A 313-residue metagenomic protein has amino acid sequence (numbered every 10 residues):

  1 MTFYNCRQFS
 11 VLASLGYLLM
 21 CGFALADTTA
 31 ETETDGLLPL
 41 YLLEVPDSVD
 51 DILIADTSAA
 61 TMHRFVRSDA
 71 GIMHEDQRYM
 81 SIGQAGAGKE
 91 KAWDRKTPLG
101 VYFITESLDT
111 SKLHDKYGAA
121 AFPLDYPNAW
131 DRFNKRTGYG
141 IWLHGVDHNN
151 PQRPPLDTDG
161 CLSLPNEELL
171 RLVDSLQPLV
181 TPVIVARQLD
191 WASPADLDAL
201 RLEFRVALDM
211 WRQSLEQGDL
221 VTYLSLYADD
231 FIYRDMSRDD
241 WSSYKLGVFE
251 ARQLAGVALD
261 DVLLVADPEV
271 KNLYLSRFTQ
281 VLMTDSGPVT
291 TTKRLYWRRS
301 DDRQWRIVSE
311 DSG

Functional and structural regions predicted by a protein language model:
S10-G22: Bacterial N-terminal signal peptides
A24-A26, A30: Boundary at the C-terminal end of the N-terminal hydrophobic targeting segment
E33-G140, P151: Gly/Pro-biased beta-strand-loop elements
D94-L99, L108-D209: Exported/periplasmic cell-wall-interacting domains
K96, L246-R294: Surface-exposed, charged secondary-structure patches
W211, Y223-L224, W241, W297: Hydrophobic pocket/interface hotspot
Q217-D230, R234: Short, well-ordered alpha-helical segments enriched in acidic and aromatic residues
P288-G313: Short beta-strand edge/turn micro-motifs at domain boundaries
